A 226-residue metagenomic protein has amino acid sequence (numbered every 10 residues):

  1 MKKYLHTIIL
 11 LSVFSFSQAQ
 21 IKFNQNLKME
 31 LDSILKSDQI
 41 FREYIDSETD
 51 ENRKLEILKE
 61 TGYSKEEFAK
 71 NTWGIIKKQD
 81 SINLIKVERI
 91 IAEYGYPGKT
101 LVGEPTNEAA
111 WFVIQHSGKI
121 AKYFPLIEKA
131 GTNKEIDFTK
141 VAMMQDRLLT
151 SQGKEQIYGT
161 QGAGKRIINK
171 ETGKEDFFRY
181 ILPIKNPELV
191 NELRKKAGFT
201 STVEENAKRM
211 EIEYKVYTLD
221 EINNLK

Functional and structural regions predicted by a protein language model:
M1-N24: Bacterial Sec-dependent N-terminal signal peptides
L5, I76, F178-R179: A generic structural signal for short
I21-G159: N-terminal helix-rich structural modules
K70, G74, Y180, E221-N223: Long, hydrophilic "mature protein body" segments
I85, P187-E188: A generic alpha-helix surface/boundary motif
G118-I120, L182-P187: Short acidic alpha-helix initiation/capping motifs at coil-to-helix transition points, especially at protein N-termini
K134-K185, K196-A197: Short aromatic loop motif centered on NTY/YTY
L189-K226: A cross-kingdom marker for long, charged
